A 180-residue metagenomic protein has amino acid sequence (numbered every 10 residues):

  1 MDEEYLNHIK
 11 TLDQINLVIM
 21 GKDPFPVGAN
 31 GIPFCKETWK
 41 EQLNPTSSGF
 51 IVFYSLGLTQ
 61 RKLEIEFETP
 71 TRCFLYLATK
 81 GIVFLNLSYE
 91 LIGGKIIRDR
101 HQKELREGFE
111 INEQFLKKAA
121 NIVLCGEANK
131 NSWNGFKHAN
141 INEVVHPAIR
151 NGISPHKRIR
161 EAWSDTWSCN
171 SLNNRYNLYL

Functional and structural regions predicted by a protein language model:
M1-N134, N142-E143, I149-I153, R158 (+3 more regions): A polyanion-binding, active-site-adjacent surface
H138: Carbohydrate-recognition loop of C-type lectin domains
C169-L180: Acyltransferase
